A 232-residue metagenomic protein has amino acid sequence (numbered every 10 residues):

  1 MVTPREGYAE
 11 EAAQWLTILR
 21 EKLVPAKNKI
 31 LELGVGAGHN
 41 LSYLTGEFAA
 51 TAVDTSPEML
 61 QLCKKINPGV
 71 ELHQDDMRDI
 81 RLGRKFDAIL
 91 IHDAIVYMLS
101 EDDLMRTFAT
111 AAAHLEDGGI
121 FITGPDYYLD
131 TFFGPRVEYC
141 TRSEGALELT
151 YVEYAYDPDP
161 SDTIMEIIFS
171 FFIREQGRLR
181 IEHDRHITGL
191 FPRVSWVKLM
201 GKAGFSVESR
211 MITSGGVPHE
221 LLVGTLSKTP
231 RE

Functional and structural regions predicted by a protein language model:
M1-N28: Conserved class I S-adenosyl-L-methionine
A26-G36: Conserved class I S-adenosyl-L-methionine
G38-D79: Class I SAM-dependent methyltransferase SAM/SAH-binding core
R78-I89: A short acidic, Gly/Pro-enriched loop at the edge of an enzyme's catalytic core that lines a small-molecule cofactor
M105-D117: A short glycine-rich, Lys/Arg-flanked "PGG" loop and its adjoining helix->strand segment in the class I
G118-P125: Conserved beta-strand signature within the Rossmann-like core of class I S-adenosyl-L-methionine
P125-V194: SAM-dependent methyltransferase
I187-E232: C-terminal lobe and adjacent flexible extensions of AdoMet/dcAdoMet transferase-like proteins
